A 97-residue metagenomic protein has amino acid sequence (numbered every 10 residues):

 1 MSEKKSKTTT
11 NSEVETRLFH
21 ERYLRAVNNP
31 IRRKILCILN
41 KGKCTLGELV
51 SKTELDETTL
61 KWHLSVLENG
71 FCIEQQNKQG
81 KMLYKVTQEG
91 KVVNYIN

Functional and structural regions predicted by a protein language model:
K7-R33: Short alpha-helical segments that sit at the start of domains
F19-H20, K81-N97: Conserved segment of winged-helix/HTH DNA-binding domains
N29, N77-L83: Short, Lys/Arg-rich nucleic-acid/phosphate-binding segment
P30, K41-T45: Short capping segments at the starts of secondary-structure elements
R33-C37, V92: Pre-recognition alpha-helix immediately N-terminal to the DNA-recognition helix within helix-turn-helix or winged-helix
E48-K52: A short acidic, leucine-rich amphipathic alpha-helix
L55-E68: Short amphipathic alpha-helical interaction segments
F71: Glycine-centered, phosphate/nucleic-acid-interacting loop/turn motifs that mediate DNA/RNA or nucleotide
